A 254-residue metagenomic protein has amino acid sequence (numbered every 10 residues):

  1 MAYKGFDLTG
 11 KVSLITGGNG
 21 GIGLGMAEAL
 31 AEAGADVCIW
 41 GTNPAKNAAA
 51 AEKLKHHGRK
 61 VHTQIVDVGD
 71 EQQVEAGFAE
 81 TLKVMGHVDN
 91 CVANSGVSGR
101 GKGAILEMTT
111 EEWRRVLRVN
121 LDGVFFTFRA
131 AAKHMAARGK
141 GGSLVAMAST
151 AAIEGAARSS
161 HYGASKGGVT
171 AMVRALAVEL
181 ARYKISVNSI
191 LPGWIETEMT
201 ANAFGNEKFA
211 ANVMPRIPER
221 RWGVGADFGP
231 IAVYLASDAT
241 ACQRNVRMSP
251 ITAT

Functional and structural regions predicted by a protein language model:
V12, N19-G20: Conserved glycine-rich cofactor-binding loop
P44, I65-G77, T110, D227: The beta1-alpha1 cofactor-binding region of Rossmann-like NAD(H)/NADP(H)-dependent oxidoreductases
K102-I105, T109-L117, V213: Substrate-binding pocket helix/loop in short-chain dehydrogenase/reductase
F128, S165, V173: Active-site helix of classical SDR
K133, V178-R182, A241: Alpha-helical segment proximal to the catalytic Tyr-Lys
S149: Residue(s) in the substrate-gating loop at a strand-loop-helix junction that position the organic substrate next
S186, R221-T254: C-terminal substrate-recognition "lid" of short-chain dehydrogenase/reductases
